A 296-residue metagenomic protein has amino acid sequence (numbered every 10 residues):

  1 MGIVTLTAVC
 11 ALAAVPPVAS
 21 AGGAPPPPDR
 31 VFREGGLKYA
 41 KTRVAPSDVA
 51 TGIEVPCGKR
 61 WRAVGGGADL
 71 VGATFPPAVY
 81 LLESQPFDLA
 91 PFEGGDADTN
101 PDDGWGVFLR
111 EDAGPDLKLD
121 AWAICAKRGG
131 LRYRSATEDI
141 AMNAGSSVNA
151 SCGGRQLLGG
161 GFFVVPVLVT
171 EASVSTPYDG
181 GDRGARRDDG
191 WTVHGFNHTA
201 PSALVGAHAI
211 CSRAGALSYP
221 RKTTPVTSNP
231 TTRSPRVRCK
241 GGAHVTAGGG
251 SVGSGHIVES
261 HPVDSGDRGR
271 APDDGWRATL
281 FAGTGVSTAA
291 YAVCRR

Functional and structural regions predicted by a protein language model:
M1-G23: Secretory targeting and sorting signals
P26-R296: Extracellular attachment/recognition segments
